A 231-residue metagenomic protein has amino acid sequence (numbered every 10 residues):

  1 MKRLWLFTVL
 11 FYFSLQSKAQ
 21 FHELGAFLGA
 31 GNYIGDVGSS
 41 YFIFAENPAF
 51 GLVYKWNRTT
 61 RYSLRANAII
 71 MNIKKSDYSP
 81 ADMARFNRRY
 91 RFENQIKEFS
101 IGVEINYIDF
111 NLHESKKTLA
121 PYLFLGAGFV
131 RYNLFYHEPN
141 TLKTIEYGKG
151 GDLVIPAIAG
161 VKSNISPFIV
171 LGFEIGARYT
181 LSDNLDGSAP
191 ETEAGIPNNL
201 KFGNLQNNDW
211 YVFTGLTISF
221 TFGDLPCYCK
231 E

Functional and structural regions predicted by a protein language model:
K18-N57, F213-P226: Short glycine/proline- and aromatic-enriched beta-strand/turn motifs that initiate or cap beta-hairpins
H22, T60-L64, N111, F168-L171 (+1 more regions): Repeated loop/turn-to-beta-strand initiation elements of outer-membrane beta-barrel proteins
A26, L52-W56, I101-I105, L125-F129 (+3 more regions): Residues on the lipid-exposed face of transmembrane beta-strands in outer-membrane beta-barrel proteins
I34-S40, A84-E93, L142-Y147, K201-N204: Extracellular loop and loop/strand-boundary signature of outer-membrane beta-barrel proteins
Y41-A45, P80-N87, P139-I145, S188-P197: Flexible, surface-exposed loop regions and adjacent strand-edge segments of Gram-negative outer-membrane beta-barrel
F44-P48, Q95-F99, K117-L119, Y147-I155 (+1 more regions): Residues that define the transmembrane beta-barrel architecture of outer-membrane proteins
T60-H137, F220-F222: Gram-negative (and chloroplast) outer-membrane scaffold detector with strong preference for beta-barrel transmembrane
Y78, I165-E231: Predominantly the C-terminal beta-signal and adjacent terminal strand-loop region of outer-membrane beta-barrel
